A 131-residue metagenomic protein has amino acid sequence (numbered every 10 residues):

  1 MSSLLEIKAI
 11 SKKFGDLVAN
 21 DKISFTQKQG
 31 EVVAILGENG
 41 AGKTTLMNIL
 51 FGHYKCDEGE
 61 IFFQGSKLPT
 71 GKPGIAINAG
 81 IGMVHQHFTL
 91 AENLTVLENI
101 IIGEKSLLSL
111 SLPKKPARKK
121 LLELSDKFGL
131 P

Functional and structural regions predicted by a protein language model:
M1-P131: Glycine-rich phosphate-binding loops of nucleotide-dependent enzymes
